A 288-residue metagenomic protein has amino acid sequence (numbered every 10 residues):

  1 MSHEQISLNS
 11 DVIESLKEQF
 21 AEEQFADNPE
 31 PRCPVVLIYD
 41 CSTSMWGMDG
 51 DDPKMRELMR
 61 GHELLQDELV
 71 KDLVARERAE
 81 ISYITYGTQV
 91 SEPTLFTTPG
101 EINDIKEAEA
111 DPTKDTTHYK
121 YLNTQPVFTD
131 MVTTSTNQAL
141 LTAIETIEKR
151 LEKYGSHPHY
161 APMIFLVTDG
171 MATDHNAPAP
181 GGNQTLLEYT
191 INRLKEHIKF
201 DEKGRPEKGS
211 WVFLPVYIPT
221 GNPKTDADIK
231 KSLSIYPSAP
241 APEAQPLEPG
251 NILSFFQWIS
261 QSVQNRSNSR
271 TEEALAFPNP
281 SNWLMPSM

Functional and structural regions predicted by a protein language model:
M1-K54, K149-L151, G155-S156, Y160: Acidic, polar low-complexity linker/tail segments
L8, F128-T134, Q138, E145 (+1 more regions): VWA/integrin I-like adhesion module and closely mimicked acidic/polar interface patches used
P29-N103, M163-V167, L214-I218: Von Willebrand factor
L58-D67, N137-I144, F256, S260-V263: Short, hydrophobic/amphipathic alpha-helical packing segments that form internal helix faces or helix-helix interfaces
E68-R76, I147-P158, L194-E207: Alpha-helix termini
E77-Q125, N222-Y236: Short beta-strand-loop
D104-Y160, V212-D226: Von Willebrand factor
L122-N123, K208-M288: Von Willebrand factor A/integrin I-like adhesion domains
